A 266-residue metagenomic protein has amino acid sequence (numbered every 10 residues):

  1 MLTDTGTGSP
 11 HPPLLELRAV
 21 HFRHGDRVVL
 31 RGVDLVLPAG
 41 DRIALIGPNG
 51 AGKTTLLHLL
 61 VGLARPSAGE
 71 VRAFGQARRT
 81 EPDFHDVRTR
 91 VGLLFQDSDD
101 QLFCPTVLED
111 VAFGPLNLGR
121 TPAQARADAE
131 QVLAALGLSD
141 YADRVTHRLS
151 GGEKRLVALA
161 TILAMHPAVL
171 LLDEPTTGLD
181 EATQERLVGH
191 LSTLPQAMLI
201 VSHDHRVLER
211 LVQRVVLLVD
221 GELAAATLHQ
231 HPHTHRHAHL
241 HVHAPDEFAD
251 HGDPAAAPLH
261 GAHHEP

Functional and structural regions predicted by a protein language model:
I46-P48: The feature captures the beta-strand-to-loop junction immediately N-terminal to the Walker
V61: Helix-to-loop junction immediately C-terminal to a conserved catalytic motif
G69-R79, V87: Conserved ABC transporter NBD signature motif
A123-Y141: Conserved ABC ATPase "signature" region
V145-L149, E153: Conserved ABC ATPase signature
L170-D173: Catalytic Walker B motif of ABC-type/P-loop ATPase nucleotide-binding domains
S202-H203: H-loop/switch region of ABC-family ATPase nucleotide-binding domains
